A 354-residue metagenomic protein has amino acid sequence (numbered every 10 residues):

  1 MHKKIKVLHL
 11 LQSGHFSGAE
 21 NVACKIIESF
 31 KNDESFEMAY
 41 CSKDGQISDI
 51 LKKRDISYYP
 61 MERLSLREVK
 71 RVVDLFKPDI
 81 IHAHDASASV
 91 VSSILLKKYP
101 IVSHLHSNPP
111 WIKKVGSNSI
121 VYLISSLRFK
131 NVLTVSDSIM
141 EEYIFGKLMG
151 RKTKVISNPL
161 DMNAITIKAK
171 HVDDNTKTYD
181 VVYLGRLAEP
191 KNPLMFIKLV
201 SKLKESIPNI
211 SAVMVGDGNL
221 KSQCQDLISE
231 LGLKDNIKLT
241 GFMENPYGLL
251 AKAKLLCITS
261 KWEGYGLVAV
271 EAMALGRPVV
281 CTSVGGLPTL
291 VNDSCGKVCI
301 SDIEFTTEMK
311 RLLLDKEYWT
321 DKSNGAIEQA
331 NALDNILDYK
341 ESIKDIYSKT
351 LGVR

Functional and structural regions predicted by a protein language model:
H9-L64: N-terminal strand-loop element at the rim of the active site of nucleotide-sugar-dependent glycosyltransferases
S17-E28, Y183-E205, A212, N219-D226: A conserved mid-protein helix/loop that constitutes part of the nucleotide-sugar donor-binding site
G18, E317-S348: A charged, aromatic-enriched C-terminal amphipathic alpha-helix characteristic of glycosyltransferases across folds
Y40, P278-C281: Short hydrophobic beta-strand element within catalytic cores of glycosyltransferases and related nucleotide-activated
A83-S89, L105: Short His-centered aromatic/hydrophobic patch
S138, P159: Carbohydrate-associated surface elements
F242, K261: Aromatic "clamp/platform" in nucleotide-sugar-dependent glycosyltransferases that forms part of the donor/acceptor
D293-I303, R311-K316: Conserved acidic donor-binding segment of nucleotide-sugar-dependent glycosyltransferases
